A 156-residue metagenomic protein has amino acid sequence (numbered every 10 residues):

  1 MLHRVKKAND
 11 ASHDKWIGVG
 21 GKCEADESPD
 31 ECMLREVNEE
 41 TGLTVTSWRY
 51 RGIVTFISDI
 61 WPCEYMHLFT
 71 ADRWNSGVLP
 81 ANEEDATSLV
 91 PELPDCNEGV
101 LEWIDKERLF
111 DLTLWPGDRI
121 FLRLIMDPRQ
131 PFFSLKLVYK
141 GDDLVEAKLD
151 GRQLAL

Functional and structural regions predicted by a protein language model:
M1-I17, T44-V45, R49, T70: N-terminal strand-loop-strand
C23-T46, V54-I125, A147-L156: Unchanged
G52-V54, Y139: A general secondary-structure junction signal
P128: Phosphate/oxyanion-binding loops and surfaces in catalytic or ligand/nucleic-acid-binding neighborhoods
P131-L156: Acidic/histidine-enriched, glycine/proline-rich intrinsically disordered or flexible terminal extensions
